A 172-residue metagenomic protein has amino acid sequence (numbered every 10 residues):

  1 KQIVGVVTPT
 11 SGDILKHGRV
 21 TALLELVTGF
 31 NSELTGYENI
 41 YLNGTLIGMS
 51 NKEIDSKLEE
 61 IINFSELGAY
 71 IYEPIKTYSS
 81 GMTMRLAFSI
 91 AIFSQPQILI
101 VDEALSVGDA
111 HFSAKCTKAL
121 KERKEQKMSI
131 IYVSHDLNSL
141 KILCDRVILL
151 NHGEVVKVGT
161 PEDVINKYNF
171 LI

Functional and structural regions predicted by a protein language model:
Y41, E53-Y70: Conserved ABC ATPase "signature" region
I92-V101: A short, proline-enriched helix->beta-strand linker immediately N-terminal to the Walker B motif in ABC-type P-loop
S113-Q126: Helical segment within the ABC ATPase nucleotide-binding domain
S134-H135: H-loop/switch region of ABC-family ATPase nucleotide-binding domains
L140-I142: A short, surface-exposed alpha-helical micro-motif characterized by mixed small hydrophobic and charged/polar residues
H152-G153, Y168: Conserved ABC ATPase "signature" C-loop
V158-G159: ABC ATPase "signature
